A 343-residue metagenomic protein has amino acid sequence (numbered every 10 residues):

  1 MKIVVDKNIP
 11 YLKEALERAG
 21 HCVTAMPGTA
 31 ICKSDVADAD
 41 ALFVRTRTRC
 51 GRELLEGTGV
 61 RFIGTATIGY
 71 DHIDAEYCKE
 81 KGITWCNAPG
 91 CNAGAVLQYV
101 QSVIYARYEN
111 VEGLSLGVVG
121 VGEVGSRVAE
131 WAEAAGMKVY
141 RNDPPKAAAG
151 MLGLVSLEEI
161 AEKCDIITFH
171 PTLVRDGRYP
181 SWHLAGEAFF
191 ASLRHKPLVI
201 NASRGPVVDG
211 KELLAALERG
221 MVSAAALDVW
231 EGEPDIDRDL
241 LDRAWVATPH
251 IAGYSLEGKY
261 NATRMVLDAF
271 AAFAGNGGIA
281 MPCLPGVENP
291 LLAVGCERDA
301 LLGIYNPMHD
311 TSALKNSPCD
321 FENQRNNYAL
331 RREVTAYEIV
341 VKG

Functional and structural regions predicted by a protein language model:
M1-A39: N-terminal glycine-/charge-rich "phosphate-binding" loop or analogous flexible N-terminal tail
K7, L97, L114-E133: Glycine-rich adenosine-cofactor-binding loop
P10, A134-M151: NAD(P)-binding Rossmann-fold cofactor-contacting core
D40-V111: Phosphate/diphosphate ligand-binding glycine-rich loop within oxidoreductases
C50-G51, K146-R238: Rossmann-like adenosine-cofactor binding region
L97-G113, A134-A135, R264-F273: Oxidoreductase and adenylate-handling cofactor-binding alpha/beta cores
E112-S115, K196: Phosphate-coordination loops involved in phosphoryl transfer and adenosine-cofactor binding
K196, A202-G343: Rossmann-like dinucleotide-binding domain for NAD(H)/NADP(H)
